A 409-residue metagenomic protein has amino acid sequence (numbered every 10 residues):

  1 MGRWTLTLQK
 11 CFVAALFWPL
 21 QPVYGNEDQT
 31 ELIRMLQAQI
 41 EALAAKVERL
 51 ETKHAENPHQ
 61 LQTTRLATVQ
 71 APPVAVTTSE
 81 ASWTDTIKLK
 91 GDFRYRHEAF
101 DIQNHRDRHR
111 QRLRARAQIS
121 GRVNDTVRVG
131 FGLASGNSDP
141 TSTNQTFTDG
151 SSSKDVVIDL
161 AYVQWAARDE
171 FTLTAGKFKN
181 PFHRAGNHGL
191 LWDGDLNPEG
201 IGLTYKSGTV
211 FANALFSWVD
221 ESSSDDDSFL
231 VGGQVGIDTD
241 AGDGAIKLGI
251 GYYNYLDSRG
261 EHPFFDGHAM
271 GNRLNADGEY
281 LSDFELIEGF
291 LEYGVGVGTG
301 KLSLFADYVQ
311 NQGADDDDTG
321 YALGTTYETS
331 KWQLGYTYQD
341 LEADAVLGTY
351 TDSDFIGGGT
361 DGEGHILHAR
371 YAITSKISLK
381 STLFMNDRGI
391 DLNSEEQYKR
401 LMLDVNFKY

Functional and structural regions predicted by a protein language model:
M1-T7: N-terminal secretory signal peptides that target proteins for export/translocation
Q9-P19: Bacterial N-terminal signal peptides
F17-Q103, Y409: N-terminal periplasmic/intermembrane-space "pro-region" immediately following the signal or transit peptide
T77-W83, Q118-S120, V235-T239: Short amphipathic alpha-helices and their capping/turn segments at secondary-structure boundaries
R96-R114, G121-D169, L173, F182-D193 (+3 more regions): Surface-exposed loop and membrane-interface regions of Gram-negative outer-membrane beta-barrel proteins
A166-L173, P181-R184, H188-K331, L379 (+1 more regions): Signature for the C-terminal beta-barrel architecture of outer-membrane proteins
T329-K331, D340-D344, T351-Y409: C-terminal functional modules
